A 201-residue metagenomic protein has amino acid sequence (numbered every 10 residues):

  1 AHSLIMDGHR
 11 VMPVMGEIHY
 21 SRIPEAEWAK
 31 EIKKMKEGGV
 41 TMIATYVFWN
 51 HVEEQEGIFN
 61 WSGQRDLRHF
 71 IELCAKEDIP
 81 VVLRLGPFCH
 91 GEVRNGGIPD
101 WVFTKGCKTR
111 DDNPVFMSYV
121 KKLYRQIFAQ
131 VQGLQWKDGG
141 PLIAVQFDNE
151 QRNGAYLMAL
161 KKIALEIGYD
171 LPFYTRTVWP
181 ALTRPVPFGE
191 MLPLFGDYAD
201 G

Functional and structural regions predicted by a protein language model:
A1-H2, A26-K33, I127-V131: Alpha-helical scaffolding within the catalytic cores of extracellular/periplasmic polymer-degrading hydrolases
A1-Y20, P24-E25: Mature N-terminal segment immediately following signal peptide/propeptide cleavage in secreted/periplasmic
H9, G38-T41, G140: Structured loop/turn residues at beta-strand edges in well-structured enzyme cores
G16-I18, T45, F147, T175: Conserved beta-strand positions
Y20-A26, V52-E53, G57-S62, Q151-G154 (+1 more regions): Acidic-and-aromatic substrate-binding clefts and catalytic sites of carbohydrate-active enzymes
W28-N95, D100, L160-L171, P187: Aromatic-lined substrate-binding rim segments of carbohydrate-active enzymes
L83, P87-Y119, Y124-G201: Substrate-binding/catalytic cleft of secreted carbohydrate-active enzymes, primarily glycoside hydrolases
